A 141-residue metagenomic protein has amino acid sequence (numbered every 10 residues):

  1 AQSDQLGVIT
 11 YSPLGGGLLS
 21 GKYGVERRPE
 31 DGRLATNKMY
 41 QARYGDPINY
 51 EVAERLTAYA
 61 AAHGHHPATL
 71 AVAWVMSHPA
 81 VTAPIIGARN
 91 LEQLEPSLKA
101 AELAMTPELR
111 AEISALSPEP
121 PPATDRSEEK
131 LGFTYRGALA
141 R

Functional and structural regions predicted by a protein language model:
A1, V8-Y11, L56, L70-A71 (+2 more regions): Conserved, mostly hydrophobic/aromatic
A1-G32, H66: Aromatic-lined glycan-binding groove of carbohydrate-active enzymes
G7-I9, T82-I85: Structural preference for beta-strand elements that scaffold enzyme active sites
P13, R89-E92: Alpha-helix/helix-capping structural signal
E30-A62, S77-V81, E95-R141: Terminal-tail/helix-coil boundary detector
E51, H65, R89: Residue-level signal for the nucleotide or nucleotide-sugar donor/cofactor binding architecture
P67-A71, A83-G87: Conserved active-site loop/cleft motifs that coordinate metal ions or position small ligands
